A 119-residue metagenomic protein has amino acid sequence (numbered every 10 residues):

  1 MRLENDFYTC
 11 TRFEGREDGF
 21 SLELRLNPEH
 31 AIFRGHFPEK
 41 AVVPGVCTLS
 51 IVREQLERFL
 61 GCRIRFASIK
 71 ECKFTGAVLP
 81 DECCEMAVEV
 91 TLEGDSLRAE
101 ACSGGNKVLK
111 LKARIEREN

Functional and structural regions predicted by a protein language model:
R2-V43: Catalytic strand-loop segment that frames the active site of acyl-thioester-processing enzymes
F7-T11, I64-I69, V108: A broad structural signal for short, well-ordered beta-strand segments within beta-sheet-rich domains
T9, R16-D18, T91-N119: HotDog/MaoC-like acyl-thioester-processing domains
E14, R25-N27, T75, E89-T91 (+1 more regions): A structural detector for beta-sheet-dominated domains
L22-L24, C72, L111-I115: A structural signal for short, well-ordered beta-strand segments
G45, V88: Residue-level signal for inorganic ion chemistry
V46-I51: Short amphipathic alpha-helical face segments that pack within enzyme cores and frequently flank/anchor catalytic
V52-A87, S96, K112: Hydrophobic beta-strand-centered segment that forms part of the acyl-chain substrate-binding groove
